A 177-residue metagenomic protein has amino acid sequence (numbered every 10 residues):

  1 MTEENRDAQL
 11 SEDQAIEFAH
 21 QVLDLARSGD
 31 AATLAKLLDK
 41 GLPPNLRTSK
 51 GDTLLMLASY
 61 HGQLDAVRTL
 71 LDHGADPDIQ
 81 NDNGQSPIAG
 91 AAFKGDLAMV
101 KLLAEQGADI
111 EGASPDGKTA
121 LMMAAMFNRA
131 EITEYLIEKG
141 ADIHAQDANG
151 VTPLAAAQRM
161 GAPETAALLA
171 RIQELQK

Functional and structural regions predicted by a protein language model:
M1-D24, Q106, E138-K139, A148-V151 (+1 more regions): Ankyrin-repeat-protein effector appendages
E17-K40: Alpha-helical segment of the N-proximal tetratricopeptide repeat
D24-G29, L57-Q63, G90-D96, M123-R129 (+1 more regions): Ankyrin repeat A-helix N-terminal signature
D30-L38, Q63-L71, D96-A104, R129-I137 (+1 more regions): Ankyrin repeat structural motif
Y60, D72, D82-Q106, E111: Alpha-helical adaptor scaffolds
